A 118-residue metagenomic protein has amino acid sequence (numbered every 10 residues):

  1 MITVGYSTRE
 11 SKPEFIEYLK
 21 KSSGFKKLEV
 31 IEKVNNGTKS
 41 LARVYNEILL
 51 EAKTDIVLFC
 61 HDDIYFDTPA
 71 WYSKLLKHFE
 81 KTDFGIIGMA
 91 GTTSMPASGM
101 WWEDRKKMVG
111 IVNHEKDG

Functional and structural regions predicted by a protein language model:
M1-G24, I31: N-proximal low-complexity "stem/linker" segments adjacent to membrane-targeting elements
E14-K21, R43, E47, A70-K77: Alpha-helical elements of Rossmann-like donor-binding domains used by nucleotide-donor carbohydrate transfer enzymes
K27-K39: A short beta-strand-loop structural module common to alpha/beta enzyme folds
N36-A52: Glycine-rich, basic loop-to-helix element that forms the pyrophosphate-binding segment of sugar-nucleotide handling
V57: Short aromatic/hydrophobic "clamp" motif used to bind/position activated sugar donors
C60-D62: Active-site acidic Asp-centered loop
Y65, P69-M108: Conserved donor NDP-sugar-binding/catalytic core segment of glycosyltransferases
R105-G118: Short, flexible, basic/aromatic active-site loop/helix in glycosyltransferases
